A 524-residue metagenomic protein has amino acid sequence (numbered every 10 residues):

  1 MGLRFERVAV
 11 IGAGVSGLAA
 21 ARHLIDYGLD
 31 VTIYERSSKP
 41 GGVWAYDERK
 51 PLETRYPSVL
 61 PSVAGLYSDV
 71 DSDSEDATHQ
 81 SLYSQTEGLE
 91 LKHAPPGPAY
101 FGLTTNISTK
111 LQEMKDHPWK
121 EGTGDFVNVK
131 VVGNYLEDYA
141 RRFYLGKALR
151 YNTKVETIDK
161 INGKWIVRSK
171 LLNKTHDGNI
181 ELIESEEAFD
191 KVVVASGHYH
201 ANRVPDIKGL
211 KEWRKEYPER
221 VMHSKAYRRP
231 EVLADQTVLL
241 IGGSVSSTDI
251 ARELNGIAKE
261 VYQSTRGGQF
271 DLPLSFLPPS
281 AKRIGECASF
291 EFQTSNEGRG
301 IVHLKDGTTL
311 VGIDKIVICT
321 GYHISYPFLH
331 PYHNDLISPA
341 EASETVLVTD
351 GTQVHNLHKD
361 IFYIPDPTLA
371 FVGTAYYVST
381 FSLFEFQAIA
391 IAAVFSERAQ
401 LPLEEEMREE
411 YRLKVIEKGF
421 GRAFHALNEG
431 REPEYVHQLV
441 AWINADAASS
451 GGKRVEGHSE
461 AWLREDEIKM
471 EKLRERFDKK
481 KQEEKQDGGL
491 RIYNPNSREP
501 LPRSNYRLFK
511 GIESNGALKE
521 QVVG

Functional and structural regions predicted by a protein language model:
L3-I33, S247-R252: N-terminal Rossmann-like FAD-binding beta1-loop-alpha1 element of flavoenzymes
I11, V155, E186-H200, V238-I241 (+1 more regions): Short hydrophobic core segments
R36-D138, N162, H358-K359, M407-E429 (+1 more regions): Glycine-rich active-site loop/strand segments that organize a redox cofactor
K120, N128-Y135, R141, L145 (+5 more regions): Glycine-rich dinucleotide-binding loop and its adjacent helix/turn
Y151-T175, R266-G267, R283-R299: A conserved short coil-to-beta-strand element within the FAD-binding core of flavoproteins
K225-Q263, Y326-F328, D350-S396: Rossmann-like dinucleotide/flavin-binding elements
N255-V348, V394-V436, V440-A441, G452: A Rossmann-like FAD-binding core segment of flavoenzymes
T368-G524: C-terminal, flexible cofactor-proximal segment of oxidoreductases
